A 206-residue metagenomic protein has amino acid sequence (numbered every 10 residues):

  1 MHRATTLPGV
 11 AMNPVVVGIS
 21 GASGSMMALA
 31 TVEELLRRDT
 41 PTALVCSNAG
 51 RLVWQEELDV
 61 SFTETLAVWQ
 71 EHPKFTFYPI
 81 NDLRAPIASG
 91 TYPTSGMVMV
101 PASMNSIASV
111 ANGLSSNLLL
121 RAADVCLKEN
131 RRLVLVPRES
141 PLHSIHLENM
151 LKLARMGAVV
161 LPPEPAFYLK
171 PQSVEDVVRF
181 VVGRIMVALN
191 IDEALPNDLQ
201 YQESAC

Functional and structural regions predicted by a protein language model:
H2-V134, S140-C206: A cross-family phosphate/adenosyl-ligand binding-site feature
